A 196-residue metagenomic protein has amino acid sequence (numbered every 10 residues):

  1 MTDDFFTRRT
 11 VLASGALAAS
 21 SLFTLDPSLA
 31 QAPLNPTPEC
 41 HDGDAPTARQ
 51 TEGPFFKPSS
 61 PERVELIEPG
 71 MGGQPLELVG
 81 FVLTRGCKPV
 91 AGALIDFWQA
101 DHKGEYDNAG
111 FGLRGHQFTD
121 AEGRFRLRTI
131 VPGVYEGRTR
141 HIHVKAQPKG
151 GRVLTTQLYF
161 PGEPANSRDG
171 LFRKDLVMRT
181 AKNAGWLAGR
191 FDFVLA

Functional and structural regions predicted by a protein language model:
M1-A19: N-terminal secretory signal peptides and thylakoid transit peptides that target proteins across membranes
M1-F5, S28-L34: Basic/polar N-terminal segments that are highly enriched at the extreme N-terminus, encompassing both cleavable
Q31-A196: Beta-strand-dominated extracellular/periplasmic modules and repeats in secreted or surface-exposed proteins
